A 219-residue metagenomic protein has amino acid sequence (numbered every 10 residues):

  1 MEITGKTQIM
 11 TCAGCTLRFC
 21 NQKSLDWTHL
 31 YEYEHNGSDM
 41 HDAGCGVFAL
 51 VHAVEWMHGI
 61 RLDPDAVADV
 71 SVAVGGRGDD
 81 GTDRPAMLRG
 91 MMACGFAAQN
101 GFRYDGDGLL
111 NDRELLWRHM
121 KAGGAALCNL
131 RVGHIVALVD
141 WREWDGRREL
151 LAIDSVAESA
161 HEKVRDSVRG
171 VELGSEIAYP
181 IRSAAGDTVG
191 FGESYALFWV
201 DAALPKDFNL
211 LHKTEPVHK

Functional and structural regions predicted by a protein language model:
M1-R77, W144: Active-site-adjacent structural segments surrounding the nucleophilic cysteine of cysteine proteases and isopeptidases
G14, G81, G101, D107-G108 (+3 more regions): Intrinsic-disorder/low-complexity loop/linker signature
H35-M40, V47, M91-A97, S175: Non-catalytic, solvent-exposed segments at the cell envelope interface
H41, G46-L50, D83, M87 (+2 more regions): Stable alpha-helical elements in mature extracytoplasmic
V54, H58, M92, F96 (+1 more regions): Generic short alpha-helical segment signal, independent of protein family or function, capturing local helix propensity
I60-R113: Catalytic cysteine-centered active-site loop
G75, W141-K219: Noncatalytic regulatory segments and standalone regulatory/sensor domains
Q99-A157: Active-site-adjacent substructure of cysteine-protease-like catalytic cores
